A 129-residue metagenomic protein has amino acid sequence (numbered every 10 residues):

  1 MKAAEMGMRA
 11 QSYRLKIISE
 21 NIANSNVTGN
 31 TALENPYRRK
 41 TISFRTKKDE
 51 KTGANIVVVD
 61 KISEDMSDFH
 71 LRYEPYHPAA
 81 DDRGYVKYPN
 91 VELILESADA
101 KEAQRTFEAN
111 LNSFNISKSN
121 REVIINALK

Functional and structural regions predicted by a protein language model:
M1-K129: Amphipathic alpha-helical polymerization modules
